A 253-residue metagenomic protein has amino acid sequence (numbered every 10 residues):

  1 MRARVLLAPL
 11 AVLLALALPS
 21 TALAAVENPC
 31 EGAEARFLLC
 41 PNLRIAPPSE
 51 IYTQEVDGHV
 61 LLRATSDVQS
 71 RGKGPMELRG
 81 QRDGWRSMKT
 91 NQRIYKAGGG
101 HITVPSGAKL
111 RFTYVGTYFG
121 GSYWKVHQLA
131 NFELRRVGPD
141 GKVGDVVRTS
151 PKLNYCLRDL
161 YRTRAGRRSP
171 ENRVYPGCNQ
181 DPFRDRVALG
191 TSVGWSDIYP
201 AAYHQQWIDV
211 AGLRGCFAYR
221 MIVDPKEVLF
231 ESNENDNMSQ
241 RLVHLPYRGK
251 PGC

Functional and structural regions predicted by a protein language model:
A8-P19: Bacterial N-terminal signal peptides
S20-A24: Sec/Tat signal peptide C-region and signal peptidase I cleavage site
A25-L78, G252-C253: Boundary/junction segments of secreted and surface-exposed precursor proteins
E27-G32, F37, G74-R79, D140-R148 (+3 more regions): Beta-sandwich strand segments
E77-A130, S150: Short coil-to-beta strand junction motifs in C2/discoidin
G98, E231-C253: Short beta-strand elements
L129-A130, G138-L213, P251-G252: Exoplasmic/lumenal beta-rich domain surfaces
F132, L213-V223: A short tyrosine-centered beta-strand micro-motif
